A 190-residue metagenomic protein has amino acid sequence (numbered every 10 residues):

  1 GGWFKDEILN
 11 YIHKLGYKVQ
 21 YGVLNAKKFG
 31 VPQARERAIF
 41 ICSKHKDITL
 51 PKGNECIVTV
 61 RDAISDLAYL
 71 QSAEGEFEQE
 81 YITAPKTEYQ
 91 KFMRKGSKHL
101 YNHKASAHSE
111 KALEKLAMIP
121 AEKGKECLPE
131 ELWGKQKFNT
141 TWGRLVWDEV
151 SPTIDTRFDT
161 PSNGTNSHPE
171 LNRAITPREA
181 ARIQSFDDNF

Functional and structural regions predicted by a protein language model:
G1-G134: Class I S-adenosyl-L-methionine
E88-F190: C-terminal target-recognition/interaction regions appended to catalytic cores
